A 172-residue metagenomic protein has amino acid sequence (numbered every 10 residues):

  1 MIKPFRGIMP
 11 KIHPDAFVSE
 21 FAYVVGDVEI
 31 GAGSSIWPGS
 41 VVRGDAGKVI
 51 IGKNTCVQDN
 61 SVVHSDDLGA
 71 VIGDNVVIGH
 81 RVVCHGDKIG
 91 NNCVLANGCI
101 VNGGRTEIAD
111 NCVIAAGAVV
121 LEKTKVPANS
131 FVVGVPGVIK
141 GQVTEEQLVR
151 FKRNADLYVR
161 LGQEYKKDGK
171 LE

Functional and structural regions predicted by a protein language model:
M1-K11, D45, K53, D59-N60 (+3 more regions): Glycine-rich hexapeptide-repeat left-handed beta-helix
G7, K11-S65: A positional/architectural concept
L68-G69: A conserved beta-turn-beta hairpin within the catalytic core of GNAT-like acetyltransferases that forms part
